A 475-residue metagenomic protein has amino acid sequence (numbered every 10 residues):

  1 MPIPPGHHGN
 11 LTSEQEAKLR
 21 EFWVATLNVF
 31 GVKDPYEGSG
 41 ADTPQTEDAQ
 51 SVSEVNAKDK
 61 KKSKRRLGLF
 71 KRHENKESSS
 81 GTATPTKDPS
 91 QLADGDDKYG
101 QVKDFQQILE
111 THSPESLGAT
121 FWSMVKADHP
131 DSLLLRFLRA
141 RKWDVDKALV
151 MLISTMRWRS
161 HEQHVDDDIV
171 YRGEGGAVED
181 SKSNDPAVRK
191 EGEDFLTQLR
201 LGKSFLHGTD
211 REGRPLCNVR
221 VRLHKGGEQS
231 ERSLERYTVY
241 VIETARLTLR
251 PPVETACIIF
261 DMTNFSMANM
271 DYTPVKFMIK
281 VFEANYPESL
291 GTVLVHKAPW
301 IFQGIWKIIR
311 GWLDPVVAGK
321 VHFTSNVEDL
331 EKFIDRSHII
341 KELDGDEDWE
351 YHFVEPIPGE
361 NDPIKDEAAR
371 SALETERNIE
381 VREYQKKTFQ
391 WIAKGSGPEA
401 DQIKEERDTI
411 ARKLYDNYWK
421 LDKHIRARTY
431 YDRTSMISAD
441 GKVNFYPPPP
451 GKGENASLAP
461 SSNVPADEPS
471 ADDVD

Functional and structural regions predicted by a protein language model:
M1-D475: Basic, amphipathic alpha-helical/coil surface patches used to engage anionic, phosphate-bearing ligands and membranes
